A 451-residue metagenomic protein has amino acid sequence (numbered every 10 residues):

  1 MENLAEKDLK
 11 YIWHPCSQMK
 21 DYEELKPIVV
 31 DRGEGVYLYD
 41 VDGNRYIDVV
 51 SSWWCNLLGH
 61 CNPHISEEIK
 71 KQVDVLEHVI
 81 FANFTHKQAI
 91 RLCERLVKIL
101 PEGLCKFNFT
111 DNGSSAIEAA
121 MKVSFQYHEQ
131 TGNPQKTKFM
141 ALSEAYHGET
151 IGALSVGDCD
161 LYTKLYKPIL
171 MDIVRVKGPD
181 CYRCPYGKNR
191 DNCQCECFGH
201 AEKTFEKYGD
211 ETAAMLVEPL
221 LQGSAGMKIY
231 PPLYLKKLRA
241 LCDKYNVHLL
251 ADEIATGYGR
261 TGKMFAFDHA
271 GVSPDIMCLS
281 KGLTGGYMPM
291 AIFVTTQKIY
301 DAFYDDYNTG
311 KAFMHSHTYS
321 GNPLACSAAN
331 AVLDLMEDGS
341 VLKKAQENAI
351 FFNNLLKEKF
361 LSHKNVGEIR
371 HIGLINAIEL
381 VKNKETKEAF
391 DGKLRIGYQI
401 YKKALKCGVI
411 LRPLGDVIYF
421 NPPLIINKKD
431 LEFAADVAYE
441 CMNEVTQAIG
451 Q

Functional and structural regions predicted by a protein language model:
M1-Q451: Conserved N-terminal phosphate-binding loop of PLP-dependent enzymes in the Aspartate aminotransferase
